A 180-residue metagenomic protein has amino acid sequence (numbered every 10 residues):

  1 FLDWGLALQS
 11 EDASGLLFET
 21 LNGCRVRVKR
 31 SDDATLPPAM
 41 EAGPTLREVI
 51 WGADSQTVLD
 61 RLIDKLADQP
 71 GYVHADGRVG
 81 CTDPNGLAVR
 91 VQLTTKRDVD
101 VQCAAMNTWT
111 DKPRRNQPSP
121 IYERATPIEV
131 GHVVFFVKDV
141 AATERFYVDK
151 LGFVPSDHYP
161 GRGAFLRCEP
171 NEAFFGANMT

Functional and structural regions predicted by a protein language model:
F1-S10, T20-D76, C81-G131, F135-P160 (+1 more regions): Glyoxalase I/VOC metalloenzyme domain signal
D12-S14: Ser/Thr- and Asn-enriched, surface-exposed coil loops between beta-strands
